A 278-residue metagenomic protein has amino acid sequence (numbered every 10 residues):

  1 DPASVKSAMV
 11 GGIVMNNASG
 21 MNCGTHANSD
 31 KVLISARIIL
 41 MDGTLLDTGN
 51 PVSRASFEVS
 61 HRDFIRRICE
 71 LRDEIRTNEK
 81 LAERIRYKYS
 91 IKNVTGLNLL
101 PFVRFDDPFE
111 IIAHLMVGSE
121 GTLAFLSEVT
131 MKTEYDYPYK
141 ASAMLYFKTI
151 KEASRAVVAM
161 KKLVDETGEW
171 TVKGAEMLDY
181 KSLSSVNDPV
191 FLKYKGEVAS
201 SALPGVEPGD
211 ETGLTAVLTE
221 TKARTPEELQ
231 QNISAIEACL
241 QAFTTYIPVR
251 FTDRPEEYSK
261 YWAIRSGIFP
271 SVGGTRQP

Functional and structural regions predicted by a protein language model:
D1-K151: FAD-binding subdomain of flavoenzyme oxidoreductases
D106-F109, A113-P278: C-terminal substrate-recognition/cap domain of FAD-linked oxidoreductases
